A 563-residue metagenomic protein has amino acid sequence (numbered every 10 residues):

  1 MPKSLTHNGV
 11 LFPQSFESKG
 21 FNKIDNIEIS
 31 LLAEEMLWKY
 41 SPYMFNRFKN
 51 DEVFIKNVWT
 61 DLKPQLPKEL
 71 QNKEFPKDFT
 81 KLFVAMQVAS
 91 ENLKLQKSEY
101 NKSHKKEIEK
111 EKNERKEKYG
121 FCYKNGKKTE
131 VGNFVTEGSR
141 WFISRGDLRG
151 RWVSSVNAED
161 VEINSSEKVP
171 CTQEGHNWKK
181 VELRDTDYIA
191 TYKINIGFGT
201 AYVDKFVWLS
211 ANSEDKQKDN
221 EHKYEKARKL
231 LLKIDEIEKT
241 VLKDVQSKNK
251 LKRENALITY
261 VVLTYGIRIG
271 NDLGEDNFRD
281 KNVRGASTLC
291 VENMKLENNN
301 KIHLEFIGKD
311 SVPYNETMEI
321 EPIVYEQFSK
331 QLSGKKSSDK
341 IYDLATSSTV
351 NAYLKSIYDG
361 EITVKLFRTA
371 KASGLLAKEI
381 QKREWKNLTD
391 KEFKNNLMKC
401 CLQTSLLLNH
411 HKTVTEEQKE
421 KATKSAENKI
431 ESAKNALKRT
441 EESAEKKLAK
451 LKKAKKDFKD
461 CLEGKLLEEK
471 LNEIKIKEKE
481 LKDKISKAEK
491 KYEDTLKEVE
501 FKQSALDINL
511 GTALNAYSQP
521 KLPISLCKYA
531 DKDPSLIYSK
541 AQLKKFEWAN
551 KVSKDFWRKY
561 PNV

Functional and structural regions predicted by a protein language model:
M1-E174, K179-R184, A190, S356 (+2 more regions): Acidic, low-complexity interaction regions
N177-W178, K193, A201-A449, D494-A541 (+1 more regions): Extended accessory and catalytic-adjacent subdomains in large enzymes
